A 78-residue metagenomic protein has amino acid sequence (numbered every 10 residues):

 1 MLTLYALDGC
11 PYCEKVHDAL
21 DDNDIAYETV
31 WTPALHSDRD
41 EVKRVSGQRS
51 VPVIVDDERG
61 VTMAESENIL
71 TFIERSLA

Functional and structural regions predicted by a protein language model:
L2-D8, E14-A78: GST-like domain detector, emphasizing the conserved glutathione-binding G-site in the N-terminal thioredoxin-like
